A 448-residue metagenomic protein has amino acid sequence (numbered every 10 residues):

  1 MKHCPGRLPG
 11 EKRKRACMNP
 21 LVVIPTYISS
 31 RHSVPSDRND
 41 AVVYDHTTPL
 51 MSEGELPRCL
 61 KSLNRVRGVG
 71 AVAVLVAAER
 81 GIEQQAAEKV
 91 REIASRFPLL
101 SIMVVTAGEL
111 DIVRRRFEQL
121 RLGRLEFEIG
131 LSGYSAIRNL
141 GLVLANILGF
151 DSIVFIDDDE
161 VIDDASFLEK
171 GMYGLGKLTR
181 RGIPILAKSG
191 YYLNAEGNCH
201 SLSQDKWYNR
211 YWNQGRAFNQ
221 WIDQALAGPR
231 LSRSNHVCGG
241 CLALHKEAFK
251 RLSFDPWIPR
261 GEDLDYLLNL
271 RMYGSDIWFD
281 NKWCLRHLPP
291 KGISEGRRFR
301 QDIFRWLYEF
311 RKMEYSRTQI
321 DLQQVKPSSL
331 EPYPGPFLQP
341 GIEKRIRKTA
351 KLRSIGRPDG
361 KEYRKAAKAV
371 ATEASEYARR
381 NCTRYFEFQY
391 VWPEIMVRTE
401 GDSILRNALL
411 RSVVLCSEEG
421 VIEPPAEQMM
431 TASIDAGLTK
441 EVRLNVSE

Functional and structural regions predicted by a protein language model:
R7-G68, V74-A78: N-proximal low-complexity "stem/linker" segments adjacent to membrane-targeting elements
E11-R15, H32, A77, R96 (+1 more regions): Terminal low-complexity segments of carbohydrate-biosynthetic enzymes
A94-L144: Active-site-proximal specificity loops/subdomain of glycosyltransferases
F150, N235-L252: Conserved nucleotide-sugar donor-binding and metal-coordinating catalytic region shared by glycosyltransferases
A165-L186: Conserved donor-nucleotide/metal-binding helix-loop-beta segment in metal-dependent transferases, i.e., the alpha-helix
I183-Q204: Short beta-strand-to-loop element that shapes/binds the nucleotide-sugar donor at the catalytic cleft/hinge
D223-C241: A recurrent flexible, glycine/aromatic-enriched loop bordering the glycosyltransferase active site that acts as
P259-Y266: Acidic donor-binding loop at a coil-to-helix junction in glycosyltransferase catalytic cores that engages
